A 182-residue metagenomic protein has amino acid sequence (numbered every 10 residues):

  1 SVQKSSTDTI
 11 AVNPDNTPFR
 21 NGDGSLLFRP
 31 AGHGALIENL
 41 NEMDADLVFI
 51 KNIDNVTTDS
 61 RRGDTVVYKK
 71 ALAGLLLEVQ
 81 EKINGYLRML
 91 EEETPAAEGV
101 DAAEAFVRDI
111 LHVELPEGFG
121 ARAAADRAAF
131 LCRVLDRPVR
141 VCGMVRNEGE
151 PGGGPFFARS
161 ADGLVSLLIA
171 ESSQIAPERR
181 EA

Functional and structural regions predicted by a protein language model:
S1-E148, D162-L164, L168, Q174: Domain-scale recognition of functional cores that engage charged ligands
G152-F157: Short aromatic-glycine-enriched beta-strand elements
P177-E181: Basic, polyanion-binding surface patches
